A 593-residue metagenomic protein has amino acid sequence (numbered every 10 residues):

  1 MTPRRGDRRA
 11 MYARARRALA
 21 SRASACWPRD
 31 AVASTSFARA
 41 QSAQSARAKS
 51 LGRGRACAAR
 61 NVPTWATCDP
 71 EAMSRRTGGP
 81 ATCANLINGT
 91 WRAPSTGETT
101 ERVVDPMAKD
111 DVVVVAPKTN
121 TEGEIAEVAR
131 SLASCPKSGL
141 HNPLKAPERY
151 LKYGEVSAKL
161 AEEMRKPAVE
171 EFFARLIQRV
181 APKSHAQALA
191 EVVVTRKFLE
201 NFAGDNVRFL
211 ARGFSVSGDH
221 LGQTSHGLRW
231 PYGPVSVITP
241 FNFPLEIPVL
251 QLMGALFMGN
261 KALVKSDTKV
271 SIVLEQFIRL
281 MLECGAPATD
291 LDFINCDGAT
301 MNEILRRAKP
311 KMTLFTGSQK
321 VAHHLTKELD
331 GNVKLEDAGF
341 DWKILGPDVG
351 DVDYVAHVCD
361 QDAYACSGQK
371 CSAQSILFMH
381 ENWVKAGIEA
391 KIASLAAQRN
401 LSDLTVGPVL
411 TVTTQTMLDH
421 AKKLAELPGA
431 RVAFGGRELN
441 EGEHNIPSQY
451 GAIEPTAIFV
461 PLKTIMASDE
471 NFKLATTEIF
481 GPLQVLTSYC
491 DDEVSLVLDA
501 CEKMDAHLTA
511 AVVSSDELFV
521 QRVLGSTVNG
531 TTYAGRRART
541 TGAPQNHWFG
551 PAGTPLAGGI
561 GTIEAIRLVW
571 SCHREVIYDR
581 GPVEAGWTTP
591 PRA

Functional and structural regions predicted by a protein language model:
T2-A66, M73: N-terminal mitochondrial targeting presequence
R4, S36, Q41-S42, K49-G52 (+8 more regions): Conserved C-terminal structural/oligomerization subdomain of aldehyde/semialdehyde dehydrogenase
S45-T224, D267: N-terminal Rossmann-like NAD(P)+-binding subdomain of aldehyde/semialdehyde dehydrogenases
V112-N120, K137-N142, V237, I344-L345 (+5 more regions): Short, well-ordered beta-strand elements within core beta-sheets of diverse protein domains
K159, L280-P287, A308, Q319-D469 (+3 more regions): ALDH superfamily catalytic-core signature
Q178, F209-Y354: Rossmann-like NAD(P) dinucleotide-binding subdomain of oxidoreductase/dehydrogenase enzymes
F243-L245, V270-S271, T300-N302, V321-A322 (+7 more regions): Flexible loop/turn segments at secondary-structure boundaries
